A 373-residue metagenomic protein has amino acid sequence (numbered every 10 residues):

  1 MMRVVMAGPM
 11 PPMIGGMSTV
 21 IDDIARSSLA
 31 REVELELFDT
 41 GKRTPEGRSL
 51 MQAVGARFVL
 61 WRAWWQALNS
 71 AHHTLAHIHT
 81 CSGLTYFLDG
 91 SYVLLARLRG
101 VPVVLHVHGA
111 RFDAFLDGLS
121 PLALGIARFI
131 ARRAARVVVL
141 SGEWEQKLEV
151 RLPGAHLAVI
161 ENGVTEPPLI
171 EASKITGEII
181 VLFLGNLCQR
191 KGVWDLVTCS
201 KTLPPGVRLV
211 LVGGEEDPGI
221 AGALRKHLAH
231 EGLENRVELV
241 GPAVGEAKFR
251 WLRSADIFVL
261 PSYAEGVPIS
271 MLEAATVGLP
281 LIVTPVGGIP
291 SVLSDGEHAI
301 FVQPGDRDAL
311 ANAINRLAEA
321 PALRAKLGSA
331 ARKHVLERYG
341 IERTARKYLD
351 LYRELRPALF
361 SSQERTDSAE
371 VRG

Functional and structural regions predicted by a protein language model:
V5-M6, S173-P204, L209-E215: Conserved donor-binding/catalytic core segment of Leloir-type glycosyltransferases
D39-R43, L184, R208-A223, G241-P242: Glycosyltransferase donor-sugar binding loop
I126-L169: Donor nucleotide-sugar binding/catalytic pocket of nucleotide-sugar-dependent glycosyltransferases
V210-R236, E246-A247, L323: Short, structured helix-loop element that forms part of the nucleotide-activated donor/catalytic region
Y263: Aromatic "clamp/platform" in nucleotide-sugar-dependent glycosyltransferases that forms part of the donor/acceptor
P280-V283: Short hydrophobic beta-strand element within catalytic cores of glycosyltransferases and related nucleotide-activated
D295-G296, I300-R307, R316-P321: Conserved acidic donor-binding segment of nucleotide-sugar-dependent glycosyltransferases
R316, L323-R338, T344-D350: A short, well-ordered alpha-helix in the C-terminal region of glycosyltransferases
